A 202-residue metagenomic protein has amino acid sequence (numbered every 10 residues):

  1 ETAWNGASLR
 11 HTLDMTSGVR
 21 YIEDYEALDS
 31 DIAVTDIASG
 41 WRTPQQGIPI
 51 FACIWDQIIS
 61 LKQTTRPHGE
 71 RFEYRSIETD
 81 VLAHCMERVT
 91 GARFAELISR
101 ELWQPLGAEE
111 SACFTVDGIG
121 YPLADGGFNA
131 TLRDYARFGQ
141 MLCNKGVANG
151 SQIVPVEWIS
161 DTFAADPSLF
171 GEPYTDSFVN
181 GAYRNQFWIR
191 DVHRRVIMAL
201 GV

Functional and structural regions predicted by a protein language model:
T2-L106, L132-N144: Active-site-adjacent helix/loop patches that line small-molecule binding or acyl-intermediate pockets
N5-S8, A124, T131, W158 (+2 more regions): Residues that flank catalytic or metal-binding motifs in active/ligand-binding sites
E23-A27, F114, N149-S151: Surface-exposed patches in mature extracellular/periplasmic domains of secreted proteins
L61-H68, T79-D80, D117-A124, V192-R194: Flexible glycine/proline-enriched surface loops and loop-helix/loop-strand junctions
E96-Q104, F114, Q152-D161: Beta-strand segments within the central parallel beta-sheet cores of soluble alpha/beta enzyme folds
E101-G127, T131-L132: Mid-domain, small-residue-enriched loop/turn segments at the edges of structured enzyme/sensor domains
E109-A112, I159-V202: Active-site Gly/Thr loop motif
T131-S177: C-terminal amphipathic alpha-helical segment
